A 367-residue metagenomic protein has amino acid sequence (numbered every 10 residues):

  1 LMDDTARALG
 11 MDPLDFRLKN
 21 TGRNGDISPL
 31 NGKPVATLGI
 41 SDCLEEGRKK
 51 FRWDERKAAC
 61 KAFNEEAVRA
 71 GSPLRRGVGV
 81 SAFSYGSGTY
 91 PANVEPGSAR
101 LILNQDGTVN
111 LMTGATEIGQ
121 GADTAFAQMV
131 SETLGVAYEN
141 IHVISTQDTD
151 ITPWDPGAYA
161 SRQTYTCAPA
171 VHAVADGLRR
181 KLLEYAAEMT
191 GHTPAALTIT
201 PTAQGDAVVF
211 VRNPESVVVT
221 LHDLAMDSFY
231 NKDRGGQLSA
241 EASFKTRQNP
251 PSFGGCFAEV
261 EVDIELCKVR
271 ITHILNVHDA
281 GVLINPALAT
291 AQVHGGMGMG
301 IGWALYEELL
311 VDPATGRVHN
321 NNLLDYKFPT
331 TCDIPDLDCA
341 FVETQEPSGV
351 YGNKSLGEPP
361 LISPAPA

Functional and structural regions predicted by a protein language model:
L1-D42, E46-K49, R56-A367: Cofactor-binding beta-sheet edge motifs in enzyme active sites
